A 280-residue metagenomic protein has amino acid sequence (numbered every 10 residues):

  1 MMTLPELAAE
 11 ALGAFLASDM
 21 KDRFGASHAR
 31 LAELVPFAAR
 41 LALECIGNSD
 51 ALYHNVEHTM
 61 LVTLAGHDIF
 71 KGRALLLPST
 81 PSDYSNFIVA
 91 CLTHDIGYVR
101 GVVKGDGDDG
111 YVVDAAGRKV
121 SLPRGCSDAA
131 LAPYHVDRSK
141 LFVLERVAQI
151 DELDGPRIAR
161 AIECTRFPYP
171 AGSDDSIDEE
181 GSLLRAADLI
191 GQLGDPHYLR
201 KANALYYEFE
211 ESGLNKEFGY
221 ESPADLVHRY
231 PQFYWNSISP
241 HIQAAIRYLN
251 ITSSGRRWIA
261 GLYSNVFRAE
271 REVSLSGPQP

Functional and structural regions predicted by a protein language model:
M1-K21, D68-D83, T93, G97-K104 (+2 more regions): Divalent metal-dependent phosphate-bond-processing catalytic cores, especially two-metal-ion Mg2+/Mn2+ enzymes that act
M1-L41, C45-G47: Boundary/activation segment at the start of structured domains
F37-L64, S121-A129: Active-site flanking loop/helix segments enriched in acidic
A38-C45, F87-C91, I158-R166, L183-A187: Short alpha-helical scaffolding segments that buttress acidic/His motifs in well-ordered protein cores
N48-N86: Alpha-helical phosphate/pyrophosphate-handling elements in metalloenzyme active cores
V62-I69, A132-Q149: An active-site-proximal "capping" alpha-helix that borders the catalytic cofactor pocket
P81-L92, P123-D128: Hydrophobic/aromatic-rich structural module bridging two neighboring secondary-structure elements via a short loop
V102-C126: Post-HEXXH active-site segment of zinc metalloproteases
